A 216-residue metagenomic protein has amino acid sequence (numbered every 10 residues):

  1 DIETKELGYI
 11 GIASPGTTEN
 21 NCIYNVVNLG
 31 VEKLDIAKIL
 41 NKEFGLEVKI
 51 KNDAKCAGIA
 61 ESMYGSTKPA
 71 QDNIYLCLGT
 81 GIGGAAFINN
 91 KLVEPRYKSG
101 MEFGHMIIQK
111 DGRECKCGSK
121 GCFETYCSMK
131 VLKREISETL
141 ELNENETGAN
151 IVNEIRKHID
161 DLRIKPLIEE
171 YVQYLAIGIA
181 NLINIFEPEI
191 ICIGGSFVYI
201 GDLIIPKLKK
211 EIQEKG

Functional and structural regions predicted by a protein language model:
D1, I59-Y64, E169-I183, Q213: Generic structural signal for well-ordered alpha-helical scaffold segments
T4-I10, G16-D72, D202-E214: Glycine-rich phosphate-binding loop and adjoining helix at the ATP-binding site of ATP-dependent phosphoryl-transfer
S14, T80, M129-K130, G195-S196: Short secondary-structure boundary segments
A54, S196-F197: Active-site metal-binding loops of divalent metal-dependent hydrolases
K68-Y126: Glycine-rich phosphate-binding loop of actin/hexokinase-like ATP-binding domains
F123-C192: A mobile "lid/hinge" subdomain adjacent to the ATP/sugar-phosphate binding pocket shared across diverse ATP-dependent
